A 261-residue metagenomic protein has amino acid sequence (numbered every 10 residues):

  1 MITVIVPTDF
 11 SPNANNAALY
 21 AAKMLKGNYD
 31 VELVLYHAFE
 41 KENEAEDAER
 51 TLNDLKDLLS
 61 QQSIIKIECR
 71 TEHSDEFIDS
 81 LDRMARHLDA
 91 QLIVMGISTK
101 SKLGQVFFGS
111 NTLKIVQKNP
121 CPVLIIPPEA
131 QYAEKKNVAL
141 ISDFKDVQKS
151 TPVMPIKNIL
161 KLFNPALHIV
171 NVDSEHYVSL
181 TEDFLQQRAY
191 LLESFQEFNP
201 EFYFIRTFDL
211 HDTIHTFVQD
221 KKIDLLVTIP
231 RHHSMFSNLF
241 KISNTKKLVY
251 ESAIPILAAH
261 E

Functional and structural regions predicted by a protein language model:
M1-E46, N137-Y203, I223-L225, E251: Small/aliphatic-rich secondary-structure junction motif
V34-Y36, E68-E72, L124, H168-V170 (+2 more regions): General small-molecule cofactor/ligand-binding pocket signal
T51, F108-N111, V153-M154, D183-Q187 (+1 more regions): Charged helix-capping and loop-helix junction motifs
T71-D79, F208-H211: Charged docking surfaces used in two-component/phosphorelay signaling
L88, K221: Active-site charged/polar residues at nucleotide-handling catalytic sites that mediate phosphoryl, nucleotidyl
V94-I97, P122-P128, I256-H260: Short beta-strand elements of ligand-binding domains
G96-K114, I229-E251: Glycine-rich, Arg-bearing micro-motifs that act as flexible, cationic patches
